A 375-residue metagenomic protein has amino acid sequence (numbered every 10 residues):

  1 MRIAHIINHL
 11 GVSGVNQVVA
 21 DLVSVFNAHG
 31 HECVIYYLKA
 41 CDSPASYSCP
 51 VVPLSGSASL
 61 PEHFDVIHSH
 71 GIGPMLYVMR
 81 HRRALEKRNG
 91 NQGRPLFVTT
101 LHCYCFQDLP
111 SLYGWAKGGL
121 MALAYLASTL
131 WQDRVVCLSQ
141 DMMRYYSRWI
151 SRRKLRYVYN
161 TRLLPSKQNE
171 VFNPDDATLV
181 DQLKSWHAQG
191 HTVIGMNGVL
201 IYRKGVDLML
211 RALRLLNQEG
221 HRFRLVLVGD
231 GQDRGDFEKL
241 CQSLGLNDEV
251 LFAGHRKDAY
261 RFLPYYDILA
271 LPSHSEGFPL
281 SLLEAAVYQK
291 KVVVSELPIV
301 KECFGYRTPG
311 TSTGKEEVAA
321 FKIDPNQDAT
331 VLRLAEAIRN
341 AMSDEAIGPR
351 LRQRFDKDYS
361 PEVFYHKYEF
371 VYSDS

Functional and structural regions predicted by a protein language model:
A4-L60, M142-W149, Y157: N-terminal strand-loop element at the rim of the active site of nucleotide-sugar-dependent glycosyltransferases
S13-D21, T192, M196-L215, H221 (+1 more regions): A conserved mid-protein helix/loop that constitutes part of the nucleotide-sugar donor-binding site
G14, A329, M342-S373: A charged, aromatic-enriched C-terminal amphipathic alpha-helix characteristic of glycosyltransferases across folds
Y36, K291-V294, K301: Short hydrophobic beta-strand element within catalytic cores of glycosyltransferases and related nucleotide-activated
S69-M75, L101-Y104: Short His-centered aromatic/hydrophobic patch
K117-V135, W149: Membrane-proximal helix-turn-helix segments that form the acceptor-binding/catalytic region of lipid-linked
H255, H274: Aromatic "clamp/platform" in nucleotide-sugar-dependent glycosyltransferases that forms part of the donor/acceptor
K301-R339: Change "using UDP/GDP/dTDP sugars" to "using nucleotide sugars
